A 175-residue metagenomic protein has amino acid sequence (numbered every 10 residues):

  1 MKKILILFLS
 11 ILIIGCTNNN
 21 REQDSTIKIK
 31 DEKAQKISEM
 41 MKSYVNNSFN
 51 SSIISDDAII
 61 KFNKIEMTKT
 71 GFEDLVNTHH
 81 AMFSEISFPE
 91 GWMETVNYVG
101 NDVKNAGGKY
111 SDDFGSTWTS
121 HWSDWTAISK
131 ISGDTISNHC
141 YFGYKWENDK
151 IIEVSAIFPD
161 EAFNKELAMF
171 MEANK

Functional and structural regions predicted by a protein language model:
M1-I4: Positively charged n-region of N-terminal signal peptides that target proteins for export
I6-L9: Sec-dependent N-terminal signal peptides
L12-G15: C-terminal motif of bacterial Sec signal peptides marking the signal peptidase cleavage site
T17-K175: C-terminal and inter-domain tail/linker signature
